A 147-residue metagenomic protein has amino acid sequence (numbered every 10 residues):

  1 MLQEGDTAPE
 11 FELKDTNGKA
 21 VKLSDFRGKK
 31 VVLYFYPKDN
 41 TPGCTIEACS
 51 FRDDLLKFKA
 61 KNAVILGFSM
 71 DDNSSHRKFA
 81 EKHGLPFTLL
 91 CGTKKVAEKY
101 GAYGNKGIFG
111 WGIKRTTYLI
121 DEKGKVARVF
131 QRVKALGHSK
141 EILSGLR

Functional and structural regions predicted by a protein language model:
M1-R147: Chalcogenol-based redox active-site neighborhoods
